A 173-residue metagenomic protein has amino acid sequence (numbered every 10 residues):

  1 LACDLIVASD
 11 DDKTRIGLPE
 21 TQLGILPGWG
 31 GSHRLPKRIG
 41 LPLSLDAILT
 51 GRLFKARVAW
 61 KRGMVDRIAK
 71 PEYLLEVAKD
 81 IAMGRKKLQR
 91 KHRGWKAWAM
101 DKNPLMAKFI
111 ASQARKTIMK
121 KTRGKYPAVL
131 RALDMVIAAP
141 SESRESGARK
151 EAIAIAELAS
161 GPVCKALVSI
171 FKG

Functional and structural regions predicted by a protein language model:
L1-D4, R34, P42-A154, K172: Amphipathic alpha-helical segments at domain termini/boundaries
L1-L23, P27: Glycine-rich beta-to-alpha active-site loop
R38: Conserved catalytic core of Hanks-type protein kinase domains
P162-G173: NAD(P)-dependent dehydrogenase/reductase Rossmann-like domain
